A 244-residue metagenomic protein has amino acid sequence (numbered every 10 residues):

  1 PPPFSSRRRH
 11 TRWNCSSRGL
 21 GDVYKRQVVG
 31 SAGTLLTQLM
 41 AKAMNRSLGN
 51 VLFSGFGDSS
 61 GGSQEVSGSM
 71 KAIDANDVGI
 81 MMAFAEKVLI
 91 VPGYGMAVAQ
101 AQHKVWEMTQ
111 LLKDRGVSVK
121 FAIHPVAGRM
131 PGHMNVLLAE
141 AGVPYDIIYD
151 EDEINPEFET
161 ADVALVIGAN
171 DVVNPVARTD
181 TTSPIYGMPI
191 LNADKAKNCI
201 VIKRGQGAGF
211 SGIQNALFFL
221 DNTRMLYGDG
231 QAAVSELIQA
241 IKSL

Functional and structural regions predicted by a protein language model:
P1-Y24: Single conserved hydrophobic/aromatic residue that forms the stacking wall/gate of nucleotide- or nucleobase-binding
R12, R18, M40, L138 (+1 more regions): Aromatic/pi-system hotspot detector in well-structured domains
G21-D22, Q27-V28, S183-Y186: Glycine/threonine-rich beta-strand-loop-alpha-helix active-site module that forms ligand/phosphate-binding
V28-A85: Membrane-interfacial segments at transmembrane helix termini in multi-pass membrane proteins
V66-L244: Structured cytosolic domains appended to multi-pass membrane proteins
